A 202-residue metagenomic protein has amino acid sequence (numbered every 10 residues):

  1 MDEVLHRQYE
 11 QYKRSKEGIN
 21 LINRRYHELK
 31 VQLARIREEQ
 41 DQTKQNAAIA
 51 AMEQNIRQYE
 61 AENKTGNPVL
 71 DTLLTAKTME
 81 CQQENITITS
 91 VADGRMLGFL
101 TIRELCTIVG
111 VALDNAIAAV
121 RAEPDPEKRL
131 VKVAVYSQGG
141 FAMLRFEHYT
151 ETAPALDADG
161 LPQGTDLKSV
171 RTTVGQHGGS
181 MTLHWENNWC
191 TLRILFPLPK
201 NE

Functional and structural regions predicted by a protein language model:
M1-L74, E80: Signal-transmission coiled-coils
G66, T87-V109: Conserved short strand/loop->alpha-helix "switch" segment adjacent to the catalytic nucleotide/phosphoryl-transfer site
A112, A116: Hydrophobic residues in the alpha-helical elements that line and stabilize the ATP-binding pocket of the HATPase_c
I117-D125: A short, flexible helix-to-loop-to-beta junction within the catalytic ATP-binding CA
A119, V135-R171: Glycine-rich/acidic phosphate-handling loop/turn and adjacent ATP-lid/helix of nucleotide-binding kinase/ATPase domains
P126-V135: A conserved short beta-strand within the histidine kinase catalytic ATPase domain
V174-G175: Detector for a conserved hydrophobic position within an alpha-helical segment of the HATPase_c
G178-N188, R193: Glycine-rich ATP-binding loops of the HATPase_c
